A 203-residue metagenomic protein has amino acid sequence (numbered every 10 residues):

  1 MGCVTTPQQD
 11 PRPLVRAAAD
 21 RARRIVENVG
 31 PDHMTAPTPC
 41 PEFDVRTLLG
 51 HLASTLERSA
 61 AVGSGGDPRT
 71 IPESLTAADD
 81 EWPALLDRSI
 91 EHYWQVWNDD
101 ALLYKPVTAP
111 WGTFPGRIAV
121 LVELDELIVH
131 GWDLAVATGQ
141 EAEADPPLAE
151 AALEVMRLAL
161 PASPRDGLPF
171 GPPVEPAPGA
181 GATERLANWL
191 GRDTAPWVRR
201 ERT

Functional and structural regions predicted by a protein language model:
G2-R21, N28-P41, E57, A61-T203: Structured surface interface patches that mediate subunit assembly and partner/cofactor docking
L48: Extended, alpha-helix-rich binding/interface surfaces that flank or overlap catalytic cores and mediate recognition
H51-L52: Glycine-rich loop at the start of a catalytic domain that most often binds anionic cofactors/ligands
